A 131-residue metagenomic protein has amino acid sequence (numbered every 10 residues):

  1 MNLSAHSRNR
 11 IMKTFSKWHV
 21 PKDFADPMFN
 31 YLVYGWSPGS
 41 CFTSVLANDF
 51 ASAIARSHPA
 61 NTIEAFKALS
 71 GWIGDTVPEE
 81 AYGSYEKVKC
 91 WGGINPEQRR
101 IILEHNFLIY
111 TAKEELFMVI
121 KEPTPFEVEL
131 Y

Functional and structural regions predicted by a protein language model:
N2-R8, N48, Q98: Extracytoplasmic/secretory-pathway segments with low complexity and glycosylation-like composition
S4-S7, I11-H19: Eukaryote-skewed repeat-based solenoidal scaffolds used as protein-protein interaction platforms, primarily
A5-R8, L32, A81: Alpha-helical interaction segments
S16-I63: Amphipathic alpha-helical interaction modules
T62-M118, P123: Amphipathic alpha-helical binding modules
V128-Y131: A short, charged, amphipathic alpha-helix used as a generic interaction element across diverse proteins
